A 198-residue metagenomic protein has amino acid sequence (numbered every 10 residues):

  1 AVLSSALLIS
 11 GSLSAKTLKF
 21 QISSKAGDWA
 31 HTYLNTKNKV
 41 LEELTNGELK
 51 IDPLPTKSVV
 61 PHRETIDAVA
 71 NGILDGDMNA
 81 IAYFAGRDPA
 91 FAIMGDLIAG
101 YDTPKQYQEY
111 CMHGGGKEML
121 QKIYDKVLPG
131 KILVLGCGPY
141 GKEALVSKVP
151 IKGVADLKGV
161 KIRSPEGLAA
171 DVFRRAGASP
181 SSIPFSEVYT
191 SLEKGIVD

Functional and structural regions predicted by a protein language model:
A1-V2: Bacterial N-terminal signal peptides that target proteins for export
I9-S10: N-terminal signal peptide c-region/cleavage motif recognized by signal peptidases
L13-A15: Boundary at the C-terminal end of the N-terminal hydrophobic targeting segment
K19-K37, T56-P61: Extracytoplasmic "Venus flytrap"
G27-D52, G167, D171-V172: Short, polar/charged alpha-helical segment
N38-K39, A70, A80-S179: Contiguous mixed-secondary-structure segments that line small-molecule binding/active-site clefts of soluble domains
G47-L49, T65-N79, A178-P180, G195-D198: Alpha-to-beta junction loops
P53-D67, E166-L168, P180-K194: Short helix-initiation/N-cap motifs at beta->coil->alpha
